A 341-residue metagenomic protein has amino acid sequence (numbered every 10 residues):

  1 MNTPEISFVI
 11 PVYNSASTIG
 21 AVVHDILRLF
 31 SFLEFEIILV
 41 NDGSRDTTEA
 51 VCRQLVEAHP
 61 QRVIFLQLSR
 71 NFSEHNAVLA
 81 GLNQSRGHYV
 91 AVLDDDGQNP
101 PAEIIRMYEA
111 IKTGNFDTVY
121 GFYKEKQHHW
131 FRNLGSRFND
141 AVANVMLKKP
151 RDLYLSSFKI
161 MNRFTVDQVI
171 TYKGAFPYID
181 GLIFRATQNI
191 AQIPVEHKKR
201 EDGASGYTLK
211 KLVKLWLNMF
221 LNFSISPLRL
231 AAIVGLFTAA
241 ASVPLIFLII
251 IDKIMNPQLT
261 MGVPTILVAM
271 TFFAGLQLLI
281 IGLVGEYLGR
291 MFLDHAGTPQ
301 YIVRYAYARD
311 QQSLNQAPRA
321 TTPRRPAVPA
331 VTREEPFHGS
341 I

Functional and structural regions predicted by a protein language model:
M1-R28, T322-P323, T332-G339: N-proximal low-complexity "stem/linker" segments adjacent to membrane-targeting elements
N2-T3, Y178-I341: Hydrophobic helical membrane-anchoring modules
T3, F32, P60, S85-H88 (+1 more regions): Active-site acidic short loop of glycosyltransferases
S17-G20, D46-L55: Acidic helix N-cap motif at the loop->helix transition within catalytic regions of sugar-transfer enzymes
E34-S44, L66-Q67: Short beta-strand/loop segment that forms part of the nucleotide-sugar
N41-A50, G97-Q98: A conserved acidic beta->alpha catalytic loop
L66-R70, E74-Q84, Y89, P101-I179 (+1 more regions): Acceptor/aglycone-binding surface of glycosyltransferases and processive sugar-polymer synthases
